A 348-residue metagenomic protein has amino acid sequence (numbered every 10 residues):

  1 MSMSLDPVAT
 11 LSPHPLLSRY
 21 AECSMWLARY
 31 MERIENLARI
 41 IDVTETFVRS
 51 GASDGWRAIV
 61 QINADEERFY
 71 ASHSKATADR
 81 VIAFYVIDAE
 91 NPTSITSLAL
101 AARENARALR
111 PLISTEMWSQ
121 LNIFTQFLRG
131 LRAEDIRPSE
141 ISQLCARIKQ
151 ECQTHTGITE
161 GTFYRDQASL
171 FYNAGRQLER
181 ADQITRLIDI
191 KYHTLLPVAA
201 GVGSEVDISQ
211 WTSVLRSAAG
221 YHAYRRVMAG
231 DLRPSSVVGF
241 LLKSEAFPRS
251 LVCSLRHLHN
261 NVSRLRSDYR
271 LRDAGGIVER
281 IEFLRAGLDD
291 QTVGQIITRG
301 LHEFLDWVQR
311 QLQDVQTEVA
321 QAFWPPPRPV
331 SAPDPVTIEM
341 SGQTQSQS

Functional and structural regions predicted by a protein language model:
S2-S348: Alpha-helical transmembrane segments and their helix-helix packing motifs
